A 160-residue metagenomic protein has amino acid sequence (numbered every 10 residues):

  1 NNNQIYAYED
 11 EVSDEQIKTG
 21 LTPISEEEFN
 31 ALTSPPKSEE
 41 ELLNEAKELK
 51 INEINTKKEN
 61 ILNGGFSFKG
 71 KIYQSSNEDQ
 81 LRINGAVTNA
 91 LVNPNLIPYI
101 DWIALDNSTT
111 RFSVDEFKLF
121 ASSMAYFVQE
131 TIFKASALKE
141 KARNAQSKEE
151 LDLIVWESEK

Functional and structural regions predicted by a protein language model:
N1-K160: A preference for well-ordered globular domain cores that mediate specific macromolecular interactions or catalysis
